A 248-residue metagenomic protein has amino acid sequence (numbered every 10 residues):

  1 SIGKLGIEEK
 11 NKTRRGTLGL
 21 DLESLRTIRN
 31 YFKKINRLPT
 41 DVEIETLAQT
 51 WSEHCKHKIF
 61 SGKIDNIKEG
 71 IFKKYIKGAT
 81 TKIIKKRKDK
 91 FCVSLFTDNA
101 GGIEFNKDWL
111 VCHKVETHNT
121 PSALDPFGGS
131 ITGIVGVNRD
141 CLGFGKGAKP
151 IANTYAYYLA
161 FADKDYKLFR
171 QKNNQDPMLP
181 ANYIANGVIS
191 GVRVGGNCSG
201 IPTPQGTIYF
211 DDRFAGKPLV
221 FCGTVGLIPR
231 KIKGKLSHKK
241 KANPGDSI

Functional and structural regions predicted by a protein language model:
S1-I248: Core nucleic-acid recognition elements
